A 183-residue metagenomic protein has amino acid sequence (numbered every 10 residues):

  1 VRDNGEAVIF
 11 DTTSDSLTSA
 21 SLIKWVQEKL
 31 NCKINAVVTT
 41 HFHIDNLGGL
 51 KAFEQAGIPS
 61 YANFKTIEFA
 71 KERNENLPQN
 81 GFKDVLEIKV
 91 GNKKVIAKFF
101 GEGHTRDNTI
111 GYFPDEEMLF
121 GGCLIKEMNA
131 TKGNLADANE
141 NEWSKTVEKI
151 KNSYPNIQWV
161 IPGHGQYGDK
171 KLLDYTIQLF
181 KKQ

Functional and structural regions predicted by a protein language model:
V1, D11, V26, H41 (+8 more regions): Divalent metal-coordination and catalytic microenvironments
N4-E6, L17-S60: Active-site metal-binding motif and surrounding structural segment of the metallo-beta-lactamase
E6, C32-I34, A56-P59, N92-V95 (+2 more regions): Loop/turn elements at helix/coil->beta-strand transitions in domains of secreted/extracellular proteins
E6-A7, S14-D15, F100-T176: Metallo-beta-lactamase
L17, S21, W25, G48 (+6 more regions): Extracytoplasmic/secreted proteins, especially bacterial periplasmic and envelope-associated proteins
T18-S19, D45-G49, F69-E72, N129-A130 (+1 more regions): Extracytoplasmic/secreted cell-surface and envelope-processing proteins
W25-K29, T40, A56-P59, N63 (+5 more regions): Structured segments of extracytoplasmic/periplasmic soluble domains in secreted or envelope-associated proteins
F64-G101, T105-D107, F113-D115: Metallo-beta-lactamase
